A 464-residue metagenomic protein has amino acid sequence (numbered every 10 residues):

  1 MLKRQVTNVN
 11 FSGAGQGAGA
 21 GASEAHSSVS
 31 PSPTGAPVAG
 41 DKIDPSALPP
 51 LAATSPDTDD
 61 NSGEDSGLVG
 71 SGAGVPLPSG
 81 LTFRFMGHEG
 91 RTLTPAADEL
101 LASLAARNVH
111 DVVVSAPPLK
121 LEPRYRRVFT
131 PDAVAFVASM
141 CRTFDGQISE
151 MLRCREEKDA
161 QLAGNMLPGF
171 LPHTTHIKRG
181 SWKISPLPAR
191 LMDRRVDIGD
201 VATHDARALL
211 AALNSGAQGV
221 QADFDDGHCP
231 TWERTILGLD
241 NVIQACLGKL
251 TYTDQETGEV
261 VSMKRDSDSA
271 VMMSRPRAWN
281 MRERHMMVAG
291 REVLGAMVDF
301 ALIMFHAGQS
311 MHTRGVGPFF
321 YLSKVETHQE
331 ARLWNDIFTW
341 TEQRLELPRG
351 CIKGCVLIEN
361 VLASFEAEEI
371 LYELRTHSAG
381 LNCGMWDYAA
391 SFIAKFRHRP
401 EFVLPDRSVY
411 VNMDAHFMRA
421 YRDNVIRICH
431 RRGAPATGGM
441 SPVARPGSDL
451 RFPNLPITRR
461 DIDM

Functional and structural regions predicted by a protein language model:
M1-L2: Conserved small/polar residues in nucleotide/adenosyl-binding loops
V6-N10, A36, K42-P45, P56 (+3 more regions): Serine/threonine-rich intrinsically disordered cytosolic regulatory regions enriched for phosphorylation sites
V6-V9, G80-V114: Intrinsically disordered, low-structural-confidence terminal and linker regions
A14-A22, N61-E64, L68-A73: Intrinsically disordered, low-complexity regions enriched in glycine and serine
L100-T143, M166-K183, P188-M192, I198-H204 (+5 more regions): Conserved alpha/beta-domain cores
R153-F170: Short linear, low-complexity motifs centered on an aromatic residue
W232, I236-K249: Active-site-surrounding "flap" and adjacent substrate/cofactor-binding loops of secreted or lumenal enzymes, prototyped
